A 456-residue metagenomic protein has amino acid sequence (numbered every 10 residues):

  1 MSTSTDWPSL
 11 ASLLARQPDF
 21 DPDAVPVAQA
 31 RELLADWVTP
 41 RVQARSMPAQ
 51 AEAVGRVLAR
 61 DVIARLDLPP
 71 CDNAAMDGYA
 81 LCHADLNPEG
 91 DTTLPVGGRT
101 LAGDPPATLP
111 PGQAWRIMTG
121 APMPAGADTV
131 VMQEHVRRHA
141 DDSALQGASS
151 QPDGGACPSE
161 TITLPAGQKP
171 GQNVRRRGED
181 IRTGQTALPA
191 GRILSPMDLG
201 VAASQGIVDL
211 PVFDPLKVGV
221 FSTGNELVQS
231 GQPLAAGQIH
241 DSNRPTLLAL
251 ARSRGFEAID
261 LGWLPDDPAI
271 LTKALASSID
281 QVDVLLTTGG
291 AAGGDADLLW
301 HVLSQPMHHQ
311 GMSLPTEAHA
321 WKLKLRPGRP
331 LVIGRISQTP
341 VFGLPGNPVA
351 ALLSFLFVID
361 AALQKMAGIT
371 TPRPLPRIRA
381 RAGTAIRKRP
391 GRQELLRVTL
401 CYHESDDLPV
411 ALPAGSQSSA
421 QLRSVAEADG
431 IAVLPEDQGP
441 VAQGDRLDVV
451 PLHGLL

Functional and structural regions predicted by a protein language model:
M1-A28, L210-L344, P348-S354: Helix-rich terminal scaffold detector
M1-D91, R116, Q146, Q151-D153 (+2 more regions): Short, low-complexity N-terminal leaders and the immediately following helix N-cap/first helix
W7-P22, A80-D260, P265, G415-S416 (+1 more regions): Short, glycine/charged-enriched hinge/interface segments at domain edges or termini
P22-Q29, R45-P48, E52, M76 (+22 more regions): Conserved active-site and cofactor/substrate-binding residues in soluble primary-metabolism enzymes
A28-R31, S46, Q50-A51, R60 (+3 more regions): Flexible glycine/proline-rich
L58, P70-C71, P105, Q113 (+8 more regions): Short, conserved secondary-structure segments in the cores of folded domains
D72-A74, L86-E89, P106-P110, M123-P124 (+14 more regions): Solvent-exposed alpha-helices and their adjacent loops that cap or buttress functional pockets in soluble metabolic
